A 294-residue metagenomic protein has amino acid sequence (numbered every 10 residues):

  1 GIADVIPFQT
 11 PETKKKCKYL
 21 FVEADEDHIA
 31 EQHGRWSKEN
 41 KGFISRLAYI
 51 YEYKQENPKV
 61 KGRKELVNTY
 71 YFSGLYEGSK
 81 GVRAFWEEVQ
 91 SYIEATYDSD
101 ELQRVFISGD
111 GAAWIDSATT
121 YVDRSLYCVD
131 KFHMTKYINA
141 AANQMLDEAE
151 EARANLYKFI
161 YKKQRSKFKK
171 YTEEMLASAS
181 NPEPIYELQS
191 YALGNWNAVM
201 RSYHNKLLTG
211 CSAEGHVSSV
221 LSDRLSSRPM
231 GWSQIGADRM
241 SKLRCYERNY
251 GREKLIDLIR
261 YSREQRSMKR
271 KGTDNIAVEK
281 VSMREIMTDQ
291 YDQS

Functional and structural regions predicted by a protein language model:
G1-S294: Catalytic center-proximal scaffold of phosphoryl-transfer enzymes
